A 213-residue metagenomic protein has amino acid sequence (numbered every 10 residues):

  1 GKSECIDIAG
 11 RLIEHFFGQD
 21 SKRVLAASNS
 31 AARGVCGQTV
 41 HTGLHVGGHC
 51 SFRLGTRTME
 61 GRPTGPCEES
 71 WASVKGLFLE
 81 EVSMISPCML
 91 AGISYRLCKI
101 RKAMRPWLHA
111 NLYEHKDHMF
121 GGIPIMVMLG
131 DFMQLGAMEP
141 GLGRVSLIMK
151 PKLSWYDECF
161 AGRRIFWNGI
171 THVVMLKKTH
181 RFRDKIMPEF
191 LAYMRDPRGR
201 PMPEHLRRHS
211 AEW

Functional and structural regions predicted by a protein language model:
G1-W213: Conserved ATP-binding/catalytic motifs of P-loop helicase motor domains
